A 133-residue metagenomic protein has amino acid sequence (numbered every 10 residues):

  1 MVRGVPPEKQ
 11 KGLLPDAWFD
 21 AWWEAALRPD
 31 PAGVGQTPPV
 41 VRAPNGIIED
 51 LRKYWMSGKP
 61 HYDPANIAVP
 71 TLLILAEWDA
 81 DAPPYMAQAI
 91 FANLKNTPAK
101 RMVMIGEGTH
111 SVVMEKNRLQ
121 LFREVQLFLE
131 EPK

Functional and structural regions predicted by a protein language model:
M1-V69: Alpha/beta-hydrolase
P64-I67, N93-T97: Short, conserved loop/helix-junction motifs that constitute active-site signature segments in enzyme catalytic cores
I67, L73-L75, D79: Short beta-strand/loop motif that positions the catalytic acidic residue of the alpha/beta-hydrolase fold
A80-M86: Conserved alpha/beta-hydrolase "acid-adjacent" motif
A87-F91: Short, highly selective alpha-helical patches that border small-molecule cofactor pockets in redox/cofactor-processing
M102, G108-F122: Catalytic histidine-centered segment of alpha/beta-hydrolase-like enzymes
E124-P132: C-terminal alpha-helix
